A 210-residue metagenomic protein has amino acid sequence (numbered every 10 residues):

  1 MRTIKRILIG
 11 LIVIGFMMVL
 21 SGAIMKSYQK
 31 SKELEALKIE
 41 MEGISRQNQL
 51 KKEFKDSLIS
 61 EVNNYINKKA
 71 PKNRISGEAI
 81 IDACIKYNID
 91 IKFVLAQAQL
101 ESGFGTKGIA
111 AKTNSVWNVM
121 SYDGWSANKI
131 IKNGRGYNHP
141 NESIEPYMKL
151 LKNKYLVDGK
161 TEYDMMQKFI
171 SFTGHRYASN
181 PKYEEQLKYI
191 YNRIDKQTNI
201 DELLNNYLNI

Functional and structural regions predicted by a protein language model:
R2-F93, Q99-I210: Catalytic cores of secreted/periplasmic lytic hydrolases that degrade extracellular macromolecules
